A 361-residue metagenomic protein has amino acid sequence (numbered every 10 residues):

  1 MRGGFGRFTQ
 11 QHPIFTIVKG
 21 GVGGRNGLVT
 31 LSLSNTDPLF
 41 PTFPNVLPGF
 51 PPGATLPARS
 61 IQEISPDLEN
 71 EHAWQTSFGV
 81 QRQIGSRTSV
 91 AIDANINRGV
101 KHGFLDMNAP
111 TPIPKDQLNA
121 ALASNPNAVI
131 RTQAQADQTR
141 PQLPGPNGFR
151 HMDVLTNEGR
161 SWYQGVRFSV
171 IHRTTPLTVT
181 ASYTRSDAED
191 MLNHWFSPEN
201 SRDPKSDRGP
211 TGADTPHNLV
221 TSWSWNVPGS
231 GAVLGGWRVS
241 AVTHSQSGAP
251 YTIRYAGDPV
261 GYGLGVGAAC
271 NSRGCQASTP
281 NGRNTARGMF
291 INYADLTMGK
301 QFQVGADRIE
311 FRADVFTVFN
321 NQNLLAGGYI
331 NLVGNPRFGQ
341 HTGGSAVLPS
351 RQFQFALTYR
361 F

Functional and structural regions predicted by a protein language model:
M1, S86-T88, T175-L177, H217-L219 (+6 more regions): Outer-envelope beta-barrel architecture signal
M1-L155, G267-Q276, N281-T285, M289: Solvent-exposed loop/turn elements at secondary-structure boundaries
G3, V80, I92, V170 (+6 more regions): Membrane-embedded beta-strand positions of outer-membrane beta-barrel proteins
R7, R82, H172-T174, W225-V227 (+2 more regions): Residue-level signature of outer-membrane beta-barrel architecture
G49, S230-G305, E310, F316: Extracytoplasmic gating/loop element in the C-terminal half of outer-membrane beta-barrel translocons and assembly
I64, W74-F78, Q164-F168, H217-W223 (+3 more regions): Hydrophobic, lipid-facing positions within transmembrane beta-strands of outer-membrane proteins
N95-A232, R238-Q246: Gram-negative outer-membrane beta-barrel transporters
R287, N323-F361: C-terminal beta-signal and terminal closure region of outer-membrane beta-barrel proteins
